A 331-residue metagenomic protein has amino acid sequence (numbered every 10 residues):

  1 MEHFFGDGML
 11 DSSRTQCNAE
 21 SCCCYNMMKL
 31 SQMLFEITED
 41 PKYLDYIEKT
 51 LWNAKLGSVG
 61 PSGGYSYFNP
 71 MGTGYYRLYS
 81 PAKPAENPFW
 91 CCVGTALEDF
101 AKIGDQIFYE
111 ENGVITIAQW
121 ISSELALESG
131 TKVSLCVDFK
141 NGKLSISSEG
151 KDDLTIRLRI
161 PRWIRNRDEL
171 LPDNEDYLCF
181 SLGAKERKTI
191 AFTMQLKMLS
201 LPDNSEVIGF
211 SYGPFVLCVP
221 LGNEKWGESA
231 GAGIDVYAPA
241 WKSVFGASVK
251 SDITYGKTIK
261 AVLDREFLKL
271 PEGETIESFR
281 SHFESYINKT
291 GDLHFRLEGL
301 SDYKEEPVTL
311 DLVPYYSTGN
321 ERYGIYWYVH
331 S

Functional and structural regions predicted by a protein language model:
M1-N26, V59, P81-C92: Solvent-exposed loop and edge beta-strand segments that line ligand/cofactor-binding and catalytic clefts
A19-F35, C92-I103: Well-ordered alpha-helical segments within folded domains of soluble proteins
F35-D45: Structural helix-adjacent loops and short alpha-helical linkers that scaffold large soluble proteins
L44-N53, S58-K140, A191-S331: C-terminal beta-rich recognition modules with glycine/proline-rich loops and embedded aromatic residues
G142-S148, K188: Short, well-ordered beta-strand segments enriched in hydrophobic/aromatic residues
D153-L170: Beta-strand-rich binding/interaction modules
D168-R187, M194-N204: A surface-exposed beta-strand-loop module
